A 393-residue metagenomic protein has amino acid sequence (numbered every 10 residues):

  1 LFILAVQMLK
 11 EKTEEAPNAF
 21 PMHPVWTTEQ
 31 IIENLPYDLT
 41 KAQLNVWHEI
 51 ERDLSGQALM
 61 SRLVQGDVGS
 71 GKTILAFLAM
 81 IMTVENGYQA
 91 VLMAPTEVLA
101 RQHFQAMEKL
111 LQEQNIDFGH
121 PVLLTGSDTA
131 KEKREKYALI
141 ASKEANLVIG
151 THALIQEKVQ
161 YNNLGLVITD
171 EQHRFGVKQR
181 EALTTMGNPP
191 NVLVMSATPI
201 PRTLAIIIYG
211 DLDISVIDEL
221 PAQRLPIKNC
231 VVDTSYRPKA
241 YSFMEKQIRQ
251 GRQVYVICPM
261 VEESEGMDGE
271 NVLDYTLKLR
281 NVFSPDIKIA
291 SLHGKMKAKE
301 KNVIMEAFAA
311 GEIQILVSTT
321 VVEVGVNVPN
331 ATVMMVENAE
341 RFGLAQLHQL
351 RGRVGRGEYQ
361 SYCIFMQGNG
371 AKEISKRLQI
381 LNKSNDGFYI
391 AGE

Functional and structural regions predicted by a protein language model:
L1-E33: Interdomain "pre-motor" coupling segment immediately N-terminal to P-loop NTPase/helicase cores
L4-A5, G355, D386: Residue-level marker of positions within ordered structural domains that often coincide with functionally constrained
L4-M8, I32, L44-S55: Amphipathic, well-packed alpha-helical segments that form the structural scaffold of globular domains
L9-T13, I116, G387-I390: Charged, solvent-exposed alpha-helical segments that act as regulatory interaction surfaces
E14-A19, D38-A42, H48, S55-N382: Inter-lobe coupling/hinge segments of SF2-like helicase ATPases
P17-A19, N385-E393: C-terminal or mid-to-C-terminal helical accessory/interaction module adjacent to the motor/catalytic core
